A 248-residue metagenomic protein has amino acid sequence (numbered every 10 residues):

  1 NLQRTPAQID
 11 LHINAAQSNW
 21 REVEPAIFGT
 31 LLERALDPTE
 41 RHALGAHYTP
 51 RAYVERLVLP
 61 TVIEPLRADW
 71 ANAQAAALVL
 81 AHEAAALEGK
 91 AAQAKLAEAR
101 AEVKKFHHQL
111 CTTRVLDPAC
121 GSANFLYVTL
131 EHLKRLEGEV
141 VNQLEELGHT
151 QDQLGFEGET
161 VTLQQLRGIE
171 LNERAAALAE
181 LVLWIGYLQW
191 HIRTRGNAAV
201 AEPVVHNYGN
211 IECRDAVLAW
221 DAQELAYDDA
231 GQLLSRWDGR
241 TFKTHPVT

Functional and structural regions predicted by a protein language model:
N1-D37: Long recognition/docking surfaces used for binding and targeting
S18, A43-T248: SAM-dependent methyltransferase catalytic region
